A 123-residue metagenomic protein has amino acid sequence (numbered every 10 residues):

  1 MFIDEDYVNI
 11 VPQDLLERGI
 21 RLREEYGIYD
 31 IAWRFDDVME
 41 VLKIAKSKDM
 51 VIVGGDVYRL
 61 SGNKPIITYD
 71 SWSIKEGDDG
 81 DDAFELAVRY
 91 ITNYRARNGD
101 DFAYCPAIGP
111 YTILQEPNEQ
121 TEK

Functional and structural regions predicted by a protein language model:
M1-W33: Long, contiguous N-terminal structural blocks used for assembly/anchoring
R21, M39-S47: N-terminal domain-onset segments
G27-I28, A32-V41, G77: Structured alpha/beta or helical-core interaction and ligand-binding surfaces enriched in interleaved
I28-W33, M50-G62, A96-Y111: Short glycine-rich, low-complexity/disordered patches
F35-E40, G62-Y69, Y111-T121: Short, solvent-exposed polar/charged micro-motifs at secondary-structure junctions
S47-T92, A96: Acidic, low-complexity, intrinsically disordered interaction modules
D81-E122: Amphipathic alpha-helical binding modules
